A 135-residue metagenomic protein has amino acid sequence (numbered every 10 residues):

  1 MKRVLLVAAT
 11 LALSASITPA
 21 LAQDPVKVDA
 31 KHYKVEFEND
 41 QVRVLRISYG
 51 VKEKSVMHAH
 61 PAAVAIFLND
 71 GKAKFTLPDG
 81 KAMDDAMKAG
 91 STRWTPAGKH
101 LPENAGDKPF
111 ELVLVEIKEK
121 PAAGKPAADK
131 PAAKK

Functional and structural regions predicted by a protein language model:
M1-V4, A12: Positively charged n-region of N-terminal signal peptides that target proteins for export
A8-S16: Bacterial N-terminal signal peptides
I17-A22: Sec/Tat signal peptide C-region and signal peptidase I cleavage site
D29-V56, P61-A65, V115: A short glycine-rich, His/Asp/Glu-containing loop-to-beta-strand
F37-Q41, D79-A97: Short acidic-glycine-tyrosine-enriched beta hairpin
K52-S55, A89-E103: Histidine-centered metal-chelating micro-motifs
H60-D79: Glycine- and acidic-residue-biased ligand/ion/polar-headgroup-sensing regions
D70, A97-K120: Ligand-binding loop in jelly-roll beta-barrel domains
